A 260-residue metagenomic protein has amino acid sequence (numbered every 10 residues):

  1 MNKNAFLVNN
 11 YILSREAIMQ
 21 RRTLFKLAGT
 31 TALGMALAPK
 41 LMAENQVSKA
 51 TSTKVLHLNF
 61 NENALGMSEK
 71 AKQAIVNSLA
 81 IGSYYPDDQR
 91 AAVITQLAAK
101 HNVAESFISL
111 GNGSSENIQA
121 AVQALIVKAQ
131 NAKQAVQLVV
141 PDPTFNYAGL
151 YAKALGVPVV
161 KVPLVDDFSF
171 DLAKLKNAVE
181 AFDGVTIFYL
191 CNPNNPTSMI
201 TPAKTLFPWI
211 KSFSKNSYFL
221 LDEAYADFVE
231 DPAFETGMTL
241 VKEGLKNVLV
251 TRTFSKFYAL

Functional and structural regions predicted by a protein language model:
M1-M19, S114: N-terminal secretory signal peptides
R15-F25, P39: Twin-arginine (Tat) signal peptide motif
A28-Y84, G184: N-terminal "arm"/small-domain region of PLP-dependent enzymes with the aminotransferase-like
N61-N63, S114-S115, F145, N192-P196 (+2 more regions): Short glycine-rich anion-binding loops that position phosphate/pyrophosphate groups of nucleotides and phosphorylated
G82, A92-Q137: Phosphate-binding glycine-rich loop
V127-L190: PLP-dependent aminotransferase-like
L172-D183, P196-F219, E223-Y258: Active-site pre-lysine segment of PLP-dependent enzymes
